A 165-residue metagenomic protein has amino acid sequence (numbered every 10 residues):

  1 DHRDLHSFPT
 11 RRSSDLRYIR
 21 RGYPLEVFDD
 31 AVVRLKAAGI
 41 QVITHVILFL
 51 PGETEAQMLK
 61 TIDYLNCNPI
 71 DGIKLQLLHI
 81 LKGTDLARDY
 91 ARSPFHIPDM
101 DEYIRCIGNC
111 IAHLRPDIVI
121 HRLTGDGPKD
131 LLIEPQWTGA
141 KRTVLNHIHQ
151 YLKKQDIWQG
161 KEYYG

Functional and structural regions predicted by a protein language model:
D1-H2, F8-S13: Short, small-residue-biased leader/transition segments that mark boundaries at the very start of proteins
R12, L35-A56, L77-K82, D89-I97 (+1 more regions): Conserved strand-turn element in the central/C-terminal portion of the radical SAM core barrel that lines
S14-Y18, D130-L131: A short acidic, helix-capping loop that chelates divalent metal ions and anchors anionic groups
R17-F28: A contiguous catalytic/ligand-binding core that recognizes phosphate-bearing ligands
F28-D29, T54, M58, Y103 (+1 more regions): Aromatic/hydrophobic pocket-lining residues that form the small-molecule binding cavity in soluble enzyme cores
D29-A37, I111: Surface-exposed amphipathic alpha-helices with a cationic face
P51-C67: Catalytic cores of alpha/beta
N66, G72, H79-G165: Auxiliary Fe-S-binding modules of radical SAM enzymes
